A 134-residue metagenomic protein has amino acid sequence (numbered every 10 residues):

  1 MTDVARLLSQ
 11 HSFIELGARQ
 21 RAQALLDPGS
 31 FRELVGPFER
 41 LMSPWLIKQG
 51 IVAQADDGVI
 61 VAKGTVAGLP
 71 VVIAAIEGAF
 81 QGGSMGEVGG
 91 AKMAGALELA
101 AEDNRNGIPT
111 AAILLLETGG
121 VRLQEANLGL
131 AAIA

Functional and structural regions predicted by a protein language model:
M1-A134: Terminal-region recognition feature
